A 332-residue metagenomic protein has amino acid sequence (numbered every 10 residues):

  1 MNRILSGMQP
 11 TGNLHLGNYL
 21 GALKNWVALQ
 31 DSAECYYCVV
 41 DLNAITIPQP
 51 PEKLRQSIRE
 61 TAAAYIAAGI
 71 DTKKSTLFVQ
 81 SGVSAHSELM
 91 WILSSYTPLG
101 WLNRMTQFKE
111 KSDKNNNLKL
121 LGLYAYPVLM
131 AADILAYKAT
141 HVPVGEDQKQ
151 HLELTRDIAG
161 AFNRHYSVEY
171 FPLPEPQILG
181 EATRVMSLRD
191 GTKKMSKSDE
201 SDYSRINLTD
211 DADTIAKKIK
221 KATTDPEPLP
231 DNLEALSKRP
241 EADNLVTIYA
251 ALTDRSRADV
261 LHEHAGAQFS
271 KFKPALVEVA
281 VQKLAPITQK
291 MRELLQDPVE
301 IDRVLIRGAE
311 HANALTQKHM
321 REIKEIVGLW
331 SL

Functional and structural regions predicted by a protein language model:
N2-A132, R292: N-terminal Rossmann-like or analogous alpha/beta NTP/dinucleotide-binding catalytic cores that position adenine
T11, A139, S201-Y203: Short, solvent-exposed beta-strand edge segments and adjacent coil->beta transition regions
A62, G69, T97-W101, A139 (+2 more regions): A generic secondary-structure signal for well-formed alpha-helical elements
L99-N103, A136-P143, A251-V260, T288: Short helix-capping/linker segments at secondary-structure and domain boundaries
Q107, D113-F162, Y166, S187: Internal, conserved structured core segments that host functional sites
Q150, R156-L332: Conserved nucleotide- and phosphate/pyrophosphate-binding catalytic cores in adenylate/nucleotidyl-handling enzymes
